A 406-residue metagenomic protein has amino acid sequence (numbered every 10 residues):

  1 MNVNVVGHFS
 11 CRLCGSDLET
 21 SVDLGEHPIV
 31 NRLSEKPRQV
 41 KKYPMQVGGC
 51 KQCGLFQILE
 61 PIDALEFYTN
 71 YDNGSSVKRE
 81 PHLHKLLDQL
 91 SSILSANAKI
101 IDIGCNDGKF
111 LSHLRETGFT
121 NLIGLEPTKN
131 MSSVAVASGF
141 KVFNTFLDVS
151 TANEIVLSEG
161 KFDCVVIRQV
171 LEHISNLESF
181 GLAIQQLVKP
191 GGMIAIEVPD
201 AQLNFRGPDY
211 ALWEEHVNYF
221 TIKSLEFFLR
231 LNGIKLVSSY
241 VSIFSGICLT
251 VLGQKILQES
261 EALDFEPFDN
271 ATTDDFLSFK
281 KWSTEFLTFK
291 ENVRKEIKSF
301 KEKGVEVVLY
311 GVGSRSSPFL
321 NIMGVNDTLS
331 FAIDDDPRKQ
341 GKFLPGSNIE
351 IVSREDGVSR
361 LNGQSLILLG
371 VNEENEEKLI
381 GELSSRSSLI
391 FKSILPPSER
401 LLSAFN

Functional and structural regions predicted by a protein language model:
N2-R79, Y240, T250-L252: N-terminal juxtadomain amphipathic helix that follows a signal peptide/anchor or precedes a small N-terminal auxiliary
E19, F143, V237-Y240, V352 (+1 more regions): General small-molecule cofactor/ligand-binding pocket signal
G25-E26, L33, F205-D209, V251 (+2 more regions): Short aromatic-enriched loop/helix-cap "lid" or pocket-rim segments at secondary-structure transitions that line
R38, F140-N144, L212-E215, I256 (+2 more regions): Short, hinge-like loop/turn segments at secondary-structure boundaries
K41-V134, G139, F143-T145, P208 (+2 more regions): Extended interfacial segments that mediate partner engagement and assembly in macromolecular machines
D88-Y210, Y219-N232, G253, S317-F319 (+7 more regions): Conserved SAM-binding loop
Q89-L90, H113, L252, L257-N406: Hydrophobic, well-ordered beta-alpha structural blocks that scaffold small-molecule cofactor pockets
Q202-F276: Contiguous mid-protein beta-loop-alpha structural module that forms a pocket-lining wall or clamp of enzyme active
